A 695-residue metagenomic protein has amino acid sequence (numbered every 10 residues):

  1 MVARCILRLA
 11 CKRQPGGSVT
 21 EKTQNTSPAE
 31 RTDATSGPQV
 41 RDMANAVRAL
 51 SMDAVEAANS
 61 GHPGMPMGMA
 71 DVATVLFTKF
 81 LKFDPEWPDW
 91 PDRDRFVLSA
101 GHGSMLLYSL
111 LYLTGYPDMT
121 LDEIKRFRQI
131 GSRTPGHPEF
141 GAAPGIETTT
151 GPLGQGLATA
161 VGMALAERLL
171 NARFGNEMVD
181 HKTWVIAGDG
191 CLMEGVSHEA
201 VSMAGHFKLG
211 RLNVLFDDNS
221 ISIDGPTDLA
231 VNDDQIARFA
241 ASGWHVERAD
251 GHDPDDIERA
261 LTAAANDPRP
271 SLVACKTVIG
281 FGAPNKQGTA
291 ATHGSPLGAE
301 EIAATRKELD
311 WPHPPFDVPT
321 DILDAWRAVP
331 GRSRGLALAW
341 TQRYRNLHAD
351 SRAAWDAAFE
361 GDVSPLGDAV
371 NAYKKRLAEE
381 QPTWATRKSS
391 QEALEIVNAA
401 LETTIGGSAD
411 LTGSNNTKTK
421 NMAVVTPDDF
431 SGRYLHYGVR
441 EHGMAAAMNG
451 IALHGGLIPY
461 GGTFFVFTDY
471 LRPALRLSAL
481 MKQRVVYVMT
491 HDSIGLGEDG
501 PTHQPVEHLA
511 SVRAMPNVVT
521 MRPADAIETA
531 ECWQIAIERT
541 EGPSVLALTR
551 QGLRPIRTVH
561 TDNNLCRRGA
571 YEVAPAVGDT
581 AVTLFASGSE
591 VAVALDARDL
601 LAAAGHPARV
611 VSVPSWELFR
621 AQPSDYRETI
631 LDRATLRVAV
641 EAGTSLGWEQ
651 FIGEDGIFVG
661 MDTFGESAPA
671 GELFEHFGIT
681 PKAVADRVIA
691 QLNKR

Functional and structural regions predicted by a protein language model:
R13-P15, V19-M67, I186-A187, C191 (+8 more regions): Conserved acidic/glycine
A58, D94-R95, I146-T149, N176-E194 (+5 more regions): A short, small-residue-rich loop immediately preceding and capping a beta-strand
M69-F207, K418-T419, I451, T558: Cofactor-binding active-site loop characterized by glycine-rich and histidine/acidic residues
A70, Q155-A160, L192-E199, H442-A446 (+3 more regions): Short glycine/serine/threonine-rich phosphate/pyrophosphate-binding segments that cradle anionic phosphate groups
Y116-R126, A204-D217, A240-W244, A479-S493 (+1 more regions): A glycine-rich helix N-cap at a beta->alpha junction
P117-F140, G145, D224, T404-F430 (+1 more regions): Anionic-ligand anchoring segments at beta-strand to alpha-helix junctions in alpha/beta enzyme folds, i.e., glycine
Q129-G141, T159, L165, L169-D180 (+4 more regions): Thiamine diphosphate
